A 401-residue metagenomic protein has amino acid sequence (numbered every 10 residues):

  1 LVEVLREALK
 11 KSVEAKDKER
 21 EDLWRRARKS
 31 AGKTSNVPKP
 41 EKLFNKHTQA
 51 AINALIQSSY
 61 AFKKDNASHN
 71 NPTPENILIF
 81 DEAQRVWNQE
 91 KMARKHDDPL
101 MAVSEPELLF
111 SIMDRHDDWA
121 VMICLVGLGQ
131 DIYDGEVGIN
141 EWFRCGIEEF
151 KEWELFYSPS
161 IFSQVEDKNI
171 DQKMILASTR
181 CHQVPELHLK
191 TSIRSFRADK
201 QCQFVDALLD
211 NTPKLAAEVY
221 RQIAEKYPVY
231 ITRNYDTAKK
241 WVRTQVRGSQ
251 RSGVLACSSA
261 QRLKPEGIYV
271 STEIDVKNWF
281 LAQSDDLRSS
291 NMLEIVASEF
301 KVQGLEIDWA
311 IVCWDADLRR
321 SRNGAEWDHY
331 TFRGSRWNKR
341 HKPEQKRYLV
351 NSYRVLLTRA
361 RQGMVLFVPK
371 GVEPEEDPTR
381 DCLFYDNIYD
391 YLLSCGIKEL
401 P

Functional and structural regions predicted by a protein language model:
L1-E7: Conserved Walker A/P-loop ATP-binding site and its immediately adjacent core in helicase/helicase-like ATPase domains
A8-M113, E294-S298, S352: Conserved RecA-like ASCE ATPase "motif II neighborhood" in helicase/translocase motors
K11-D17, C145-Y157, P213-K214, G248 (+2 more regions): Structural alpha-beta junctions
N70-P72, M113-D118, I147-F150, T179-C181 (+1 more regions): Conserved catalytic network of the ASCE P-loop NTPase/AAA+ motor domain
E75-I79, W119-C124, D131, E152-L155 (+5 more regions): Beta-sheet entry/capping signal
I79-M174: Signature of the SF2 helicase/ATPase Hel1-core->accessory helical subdomain module
V121, M292-P401: C-terminal accessory regions
I132-E136, Y157-A316, R320-G324: Conserved helicase/translocase motor-coupling segment
